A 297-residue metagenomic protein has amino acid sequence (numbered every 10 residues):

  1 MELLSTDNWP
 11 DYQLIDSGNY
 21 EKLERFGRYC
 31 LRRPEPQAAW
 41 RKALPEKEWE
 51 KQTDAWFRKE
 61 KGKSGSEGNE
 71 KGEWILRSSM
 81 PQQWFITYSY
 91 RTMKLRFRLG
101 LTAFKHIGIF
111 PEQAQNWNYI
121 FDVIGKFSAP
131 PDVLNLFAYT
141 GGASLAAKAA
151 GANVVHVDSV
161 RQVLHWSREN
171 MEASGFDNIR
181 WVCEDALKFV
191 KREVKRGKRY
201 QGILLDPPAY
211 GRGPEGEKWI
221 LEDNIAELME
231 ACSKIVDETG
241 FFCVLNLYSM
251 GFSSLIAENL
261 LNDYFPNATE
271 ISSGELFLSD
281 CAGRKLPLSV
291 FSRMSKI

Functional and structural regions predicted by a protein language model:
P10-E24, L31-P111, N118: Non-catalytic substrate-recognition/targeting regions of SAM-dependent transferases
P111-S128: Conserved alpha-helix/loop element of class I SAM-dependent methyltransferases that forms part of the SAM/SAH-binding
S128-Y139: Conserved class I S-adenosyl-L-methionine
T140-A152: Conserved SAM-binding loop of SAM-dependent methyltransferases across substrates and taxa, primarily the Class I
N153-D158: Conserved SAM-binding motif I beta-strand of class I
S159-L204: S-adenosyl-L-methionine
N224-T239: A short glycine-rich, Lys/Arg-flanked "PGG" loop and its adjoining helix->strand segment in the class I
G240-I297: C-terminal catalytic and target-recognition region of SAM-dependent MTase-like enzymes, primarily methyltransferases
